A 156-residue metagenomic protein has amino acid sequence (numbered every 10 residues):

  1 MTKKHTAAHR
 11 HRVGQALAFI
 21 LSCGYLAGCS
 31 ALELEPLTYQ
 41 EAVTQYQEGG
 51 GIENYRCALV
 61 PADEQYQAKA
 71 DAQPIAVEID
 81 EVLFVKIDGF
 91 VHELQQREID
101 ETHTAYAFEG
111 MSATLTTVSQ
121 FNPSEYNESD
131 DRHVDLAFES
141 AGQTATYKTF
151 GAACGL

Functional and structural regions predicted by a protein language model:
M1-C29: Sec-dependent bacterial lipoprotein signal peptides
S30-L156: Cysteine-centric segments in proteins
